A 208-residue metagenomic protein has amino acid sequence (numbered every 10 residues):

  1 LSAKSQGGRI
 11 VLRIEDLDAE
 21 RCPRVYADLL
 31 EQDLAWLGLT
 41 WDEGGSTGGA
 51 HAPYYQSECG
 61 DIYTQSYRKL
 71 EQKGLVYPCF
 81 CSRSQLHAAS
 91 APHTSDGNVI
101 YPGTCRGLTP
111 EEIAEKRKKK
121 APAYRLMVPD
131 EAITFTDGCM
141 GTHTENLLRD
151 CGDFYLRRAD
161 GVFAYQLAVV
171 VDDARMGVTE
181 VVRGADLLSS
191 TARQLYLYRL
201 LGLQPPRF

Functional and structural regions predicted by a protein language model:
L1-S90, T94, A185-P205: N-terminal Rossmann-like or analogous alpha/beta NTP/dinucleotide-binding catalytic cores that position adenine
P78, R83-R207: Active-site cores that bind ATP or allylic diphosphates and position pyrophosphate for catalysis
